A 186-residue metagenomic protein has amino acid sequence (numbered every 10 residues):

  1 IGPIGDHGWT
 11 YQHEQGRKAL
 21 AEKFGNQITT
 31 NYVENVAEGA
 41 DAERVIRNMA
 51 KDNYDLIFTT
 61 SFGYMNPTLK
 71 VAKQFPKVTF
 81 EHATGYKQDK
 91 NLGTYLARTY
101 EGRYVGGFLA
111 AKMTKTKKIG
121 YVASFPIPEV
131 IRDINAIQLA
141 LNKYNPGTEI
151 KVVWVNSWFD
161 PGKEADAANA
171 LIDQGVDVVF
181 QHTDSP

Functional and structural regions predicted by a protein language model:
I1-P186: A residue-level marker of the well-folded mature domains of exported/periplasmic proteins
